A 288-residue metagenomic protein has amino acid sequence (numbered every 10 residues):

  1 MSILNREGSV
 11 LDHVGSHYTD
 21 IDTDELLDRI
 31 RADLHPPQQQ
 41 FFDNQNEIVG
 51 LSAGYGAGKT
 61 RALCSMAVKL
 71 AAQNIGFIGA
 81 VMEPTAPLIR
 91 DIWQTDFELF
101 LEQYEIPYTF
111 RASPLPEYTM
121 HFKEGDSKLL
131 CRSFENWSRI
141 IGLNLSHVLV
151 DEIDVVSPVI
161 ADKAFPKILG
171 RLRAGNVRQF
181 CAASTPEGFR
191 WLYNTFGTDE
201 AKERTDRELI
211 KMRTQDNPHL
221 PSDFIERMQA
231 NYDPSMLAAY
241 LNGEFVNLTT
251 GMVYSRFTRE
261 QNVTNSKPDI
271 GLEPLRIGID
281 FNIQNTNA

Functional and structural regions predicted by a protein language model:
M1-E47: Pre-P-loop entry segment of helicase/translocase ATPase cores
G56: Walker A (P-loop) phosphate-binding loop of P-loop NTPases
T60-N74: Walker A/P-loop NTP-binding motif
F77-I89: Conserved RecA-like ASCE P-loop NTPase motor core of nucleic-acid helicases/translocases
L88-S146, F245: Inter-Walker segment of RecA-like/P-loop motor cores
D151-V155: Walker B catalytic acidic pair
S157-N231: ASCE P-loop NTPase helicase motor core
N217-N285: ATPase catalytic-site recognition across NTP-hydrolyzing enzymes
